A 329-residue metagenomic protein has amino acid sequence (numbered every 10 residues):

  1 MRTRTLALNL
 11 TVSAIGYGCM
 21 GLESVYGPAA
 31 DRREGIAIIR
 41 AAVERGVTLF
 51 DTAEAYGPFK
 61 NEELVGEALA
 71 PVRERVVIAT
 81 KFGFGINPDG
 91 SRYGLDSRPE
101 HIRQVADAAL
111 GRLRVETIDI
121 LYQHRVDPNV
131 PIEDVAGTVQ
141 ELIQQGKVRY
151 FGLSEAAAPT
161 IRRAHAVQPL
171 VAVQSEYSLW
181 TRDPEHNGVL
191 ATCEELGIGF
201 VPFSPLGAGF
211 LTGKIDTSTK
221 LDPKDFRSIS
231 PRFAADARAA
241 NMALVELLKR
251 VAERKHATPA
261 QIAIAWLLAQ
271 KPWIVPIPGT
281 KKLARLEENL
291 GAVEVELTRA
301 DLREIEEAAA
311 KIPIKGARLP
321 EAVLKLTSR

Functional and structural regions predicted by a protein language model:
M1-V77: N-terminal binding-site loop/beta-alpha segment at the start of enzyme catalytic domains that lines or forms
A7, G66-V77, G111-R114, I143 (+1 more regions): Acidic (Asp/Glu)-rich catalytic clusters
Y17-C19, T52, I120-Q123, L153 (+2 more regions): Conserved beta-strand positions
G21-Y26, G85-R92, R285-E288: A short acidic, helix-capping loop that chelates divalent metal ions and anchors anionic groups
A29-A42, S97-R112, A157-R162: Short, acidic/polar
A29-E34, K60, L64, Y93-H101 (+2 more regions): Alpha-helix N-cap and loop-to-helix initiation/capping positions
L110-P128: Active-site groove signature of glycoside hydrolases
V126-E307, I312, A322-R329: Beta/alpha (TIM)-barrel catalytic core signal, keyed to glycine-rich beta->alpha loops juxtaposed to Asp/Glu that bind
